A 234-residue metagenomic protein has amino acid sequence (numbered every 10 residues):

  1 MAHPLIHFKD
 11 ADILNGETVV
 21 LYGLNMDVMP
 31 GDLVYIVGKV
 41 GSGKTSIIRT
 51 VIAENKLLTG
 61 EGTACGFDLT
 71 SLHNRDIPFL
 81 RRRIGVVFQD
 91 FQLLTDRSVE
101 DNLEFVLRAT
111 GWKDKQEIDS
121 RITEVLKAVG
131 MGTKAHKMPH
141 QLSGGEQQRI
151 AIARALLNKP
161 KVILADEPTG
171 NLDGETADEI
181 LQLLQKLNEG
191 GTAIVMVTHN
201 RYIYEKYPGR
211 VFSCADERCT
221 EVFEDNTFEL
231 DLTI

Functional and structural regions predicted by a protein language model:
I52: Helix-to-loop junction immediately C-terminal to a conserved catalytic motif
G60-D68: Conserved ABC transporter NBD signature motif
L69-G85, E189: ABC ATPase NBD coupling module
R97-F105: Short coil-to-helix segment of the ABC ATPase nucleotide-binding domain corresponding to the Q-loop/switch region
K137-H140, N158, G190: Conserved signature/switch motifs of ABC ATPase nucleotide-binding domains
M138-L142, E146-Q148: Conserved ABC ATPase signature
I163-D166: Catalytic Walker B motif of ABC-type/P-loop ATPase nucleotide-binding domains
